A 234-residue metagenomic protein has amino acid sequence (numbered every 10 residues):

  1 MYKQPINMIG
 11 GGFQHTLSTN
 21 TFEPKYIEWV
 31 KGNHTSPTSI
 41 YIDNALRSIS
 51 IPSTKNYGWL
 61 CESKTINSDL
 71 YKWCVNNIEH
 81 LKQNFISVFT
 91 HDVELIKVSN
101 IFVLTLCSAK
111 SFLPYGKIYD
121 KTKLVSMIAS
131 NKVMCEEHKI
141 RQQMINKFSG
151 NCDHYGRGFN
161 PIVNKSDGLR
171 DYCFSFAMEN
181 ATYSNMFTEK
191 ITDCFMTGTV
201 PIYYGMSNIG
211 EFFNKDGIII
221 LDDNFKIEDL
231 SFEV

Functional and structural regions predicted by a protein language model:
M1-I220, K226-V234: Nucleotide-sugar donor-binding catalytic core of glycosyltransferases
